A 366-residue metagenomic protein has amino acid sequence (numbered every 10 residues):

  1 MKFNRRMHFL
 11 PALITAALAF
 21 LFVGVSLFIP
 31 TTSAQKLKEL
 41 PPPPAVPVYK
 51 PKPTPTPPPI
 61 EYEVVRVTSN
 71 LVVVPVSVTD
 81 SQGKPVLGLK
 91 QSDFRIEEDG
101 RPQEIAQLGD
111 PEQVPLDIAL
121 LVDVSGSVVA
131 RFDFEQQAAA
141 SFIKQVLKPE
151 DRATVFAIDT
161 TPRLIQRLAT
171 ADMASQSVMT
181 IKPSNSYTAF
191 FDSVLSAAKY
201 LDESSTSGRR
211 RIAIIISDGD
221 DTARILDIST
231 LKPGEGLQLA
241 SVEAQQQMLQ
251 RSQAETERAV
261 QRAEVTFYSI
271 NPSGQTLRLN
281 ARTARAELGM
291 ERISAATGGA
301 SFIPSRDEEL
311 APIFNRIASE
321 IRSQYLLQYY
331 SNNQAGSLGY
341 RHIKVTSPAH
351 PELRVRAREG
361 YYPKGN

Functional and structural regions predicted by a protein language model:
M1-L13: N-terminal secretory signal peptides that target proteins for export/translocation
N4, V23, K36-L37: Residue-level detector of alpha-helical transmembrane segments in integral membrane proteins
M7, G24-I29, R278: Short, basic, low-complexity termini and linkers enriched in Ser/Thr/Gly/Pro that act as targeting/leader peptides
P11, I29-K36: Long, contiguous interaction/targeting segments characteristic of exported/extracellular or secretory-pathway proteins
L13-L27: Bacterial N-terminal signal peptides
S33-N366: Scaffold/interface architecture of coatomer-like assemblies
